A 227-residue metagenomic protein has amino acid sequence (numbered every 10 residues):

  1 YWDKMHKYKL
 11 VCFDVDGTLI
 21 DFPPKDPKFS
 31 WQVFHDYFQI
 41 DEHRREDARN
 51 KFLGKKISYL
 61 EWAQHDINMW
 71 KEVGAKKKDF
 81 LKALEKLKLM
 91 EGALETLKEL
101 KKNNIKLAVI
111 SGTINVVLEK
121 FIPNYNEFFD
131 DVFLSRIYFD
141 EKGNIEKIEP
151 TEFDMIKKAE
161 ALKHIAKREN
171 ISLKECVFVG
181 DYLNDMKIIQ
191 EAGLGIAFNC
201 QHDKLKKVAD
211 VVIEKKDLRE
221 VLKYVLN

Functional and structural regions predicted by a protein language model:
Y1-G54, Q64, N68: Active-site neighborhood of HAD-like aspartate-dependent phosphohydrolases
K55, A93-N124, D131-R136, I189: Substrate-recognition element of Asp-dependent hydrolases with the DxDx(T/V) motif
Y59-E95: Metal-dependent phosphoesterase signature
A83-L94, I110-G112, T151-I156: Conserved beta-strand/loop elements of the cytosolic catalytic core of P-type E1-E2 ATPases, chiefly in the P-domain
L94-K102, K158-A159, K163-N170, Q190: Surface-exposed amphipathic alpha-helices with a cationic face
S111, S172-K215: Acidic, Mg2+-coordinating phosphoryl-transfer loop and its flanking beta/alpha structural elements, shared across
E119-C176: Substrate-recognition "cap/lid" segment bordering the active-site pocket of phosphatases
